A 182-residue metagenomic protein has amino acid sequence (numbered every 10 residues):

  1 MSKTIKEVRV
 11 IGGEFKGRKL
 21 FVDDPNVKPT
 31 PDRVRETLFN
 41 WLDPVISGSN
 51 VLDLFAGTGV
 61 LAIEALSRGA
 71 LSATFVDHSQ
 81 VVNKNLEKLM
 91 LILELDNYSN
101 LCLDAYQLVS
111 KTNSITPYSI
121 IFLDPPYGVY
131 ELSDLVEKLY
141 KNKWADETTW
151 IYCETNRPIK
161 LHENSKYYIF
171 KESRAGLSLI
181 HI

Functional and structural regions predicted by a protein language model:
M1-H181: Class I S-adenosyl-L-methionine-dependent methyltransferase catalytic core
